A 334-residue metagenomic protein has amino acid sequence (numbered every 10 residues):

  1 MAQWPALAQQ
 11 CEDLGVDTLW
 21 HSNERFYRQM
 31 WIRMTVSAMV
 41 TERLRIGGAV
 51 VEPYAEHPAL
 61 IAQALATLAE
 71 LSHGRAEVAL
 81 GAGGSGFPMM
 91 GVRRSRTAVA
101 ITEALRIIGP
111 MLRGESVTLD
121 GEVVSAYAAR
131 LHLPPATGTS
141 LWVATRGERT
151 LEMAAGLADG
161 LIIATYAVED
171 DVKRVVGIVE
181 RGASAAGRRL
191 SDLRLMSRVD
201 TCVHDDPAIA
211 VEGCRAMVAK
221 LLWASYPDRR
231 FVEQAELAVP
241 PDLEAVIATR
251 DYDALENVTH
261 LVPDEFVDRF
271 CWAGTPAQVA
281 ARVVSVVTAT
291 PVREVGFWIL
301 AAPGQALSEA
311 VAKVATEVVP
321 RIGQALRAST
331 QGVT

Functional and structural regions predicted by a protein language model:
M1-G47, T139, G332-V333: N-terminal beta1-alpha1-beta2 module of alpha/beta enzyme domains
M1-Q10, A64, T145-M153, P276-S285: Short, acidic/polar
E12-D13, M34-R43, L65-R75, A155-G156 (+2 more regions): Acidic (Asp/Glu)-rich catalytic clusters
G15, S37, L68, I108 (+6 more regions): Conserved, mostly hydrophobic/aromatic
T18-V40, E52, Y166-E169, W298-S308: Glycine-rich, proline-tolerant flexible connector loops at the mouths of alpha/beta enzymes
L19-H21, I46-A49, A76-L80, L141-A144 (+3 more regions): Hydrophobic faces of well-ordered beta-strands that scaffold small-molecule active sites in alpha/beta enzyme cores
W31-V51, A104, M111, A315-R327: Alpha-helix-loop-beta-strand connector modules within alpha/beta enzyme cores
S95-L131, V172-S285, A289, G323-T334: An alpha-helical appendage that flanks or caps ligand/catalytic pockets
